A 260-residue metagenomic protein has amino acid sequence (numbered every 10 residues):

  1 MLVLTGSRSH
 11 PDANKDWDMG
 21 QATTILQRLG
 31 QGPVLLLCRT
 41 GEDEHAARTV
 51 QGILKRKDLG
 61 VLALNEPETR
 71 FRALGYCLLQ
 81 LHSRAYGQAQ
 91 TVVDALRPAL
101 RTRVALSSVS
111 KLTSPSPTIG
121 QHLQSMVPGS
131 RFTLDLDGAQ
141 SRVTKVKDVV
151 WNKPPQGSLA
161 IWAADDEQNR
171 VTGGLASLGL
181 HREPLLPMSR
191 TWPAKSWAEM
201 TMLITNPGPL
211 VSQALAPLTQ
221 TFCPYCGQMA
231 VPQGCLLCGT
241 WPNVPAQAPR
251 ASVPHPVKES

Functional and structural regions predicted by a protein language model:
M1-N169: Domain-scale terminal segments
A160-S260: Cys/His-clustered metal-coordination modules, chiefly Zn-binding fingers
